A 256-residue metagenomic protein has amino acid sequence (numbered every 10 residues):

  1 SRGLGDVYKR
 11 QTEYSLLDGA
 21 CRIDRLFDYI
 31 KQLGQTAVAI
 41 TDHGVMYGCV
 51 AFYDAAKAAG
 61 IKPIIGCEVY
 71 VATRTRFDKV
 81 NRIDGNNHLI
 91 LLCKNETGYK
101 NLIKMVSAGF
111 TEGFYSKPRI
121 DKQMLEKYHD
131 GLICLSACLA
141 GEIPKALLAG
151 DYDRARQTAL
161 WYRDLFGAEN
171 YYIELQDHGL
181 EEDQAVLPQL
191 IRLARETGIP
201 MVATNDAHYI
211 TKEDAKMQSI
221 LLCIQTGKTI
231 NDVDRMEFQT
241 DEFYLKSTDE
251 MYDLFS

Functional and structural regions predicted by a protein language model:
S1-G5: Positively charged, low-complexity/disordered segments
D6, R10-S256: Phosphodiester-processing cores and adjacent nucleic acid-binding clamps
